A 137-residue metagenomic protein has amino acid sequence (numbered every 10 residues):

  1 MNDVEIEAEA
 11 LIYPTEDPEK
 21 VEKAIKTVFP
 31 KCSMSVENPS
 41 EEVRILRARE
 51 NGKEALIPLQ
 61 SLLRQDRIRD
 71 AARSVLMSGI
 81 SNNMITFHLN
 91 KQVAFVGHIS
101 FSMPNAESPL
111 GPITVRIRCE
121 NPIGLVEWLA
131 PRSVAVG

Functional and structural regions predicted by a protein language model:
M1-S35: Long, hydrophobic N-terminal alpha-helical segment
I6-I12, I85, G111-I117: Short, structured motif recognition centered on aromatic/hydrophobic residues
P14-T15, R49-A55, E120-P122: Helix N-cap motif at beta-to-alpha junctions
V21-K26, L59-Q65, L129-R132: Short amphipathic alpha-helices in soluble, non-transmembrane regions that often serve as interface/regulatory elements
S35-L56: Short, charge-patterned binding micro-sites
N51-A71: Short, structured active-site "lid" loops
D66-F101: Mid-chain, well-packed structural core segment of small domains
G97-G137: Glycine-rich, aromatic-bearing surface loops/beta-hairpins
